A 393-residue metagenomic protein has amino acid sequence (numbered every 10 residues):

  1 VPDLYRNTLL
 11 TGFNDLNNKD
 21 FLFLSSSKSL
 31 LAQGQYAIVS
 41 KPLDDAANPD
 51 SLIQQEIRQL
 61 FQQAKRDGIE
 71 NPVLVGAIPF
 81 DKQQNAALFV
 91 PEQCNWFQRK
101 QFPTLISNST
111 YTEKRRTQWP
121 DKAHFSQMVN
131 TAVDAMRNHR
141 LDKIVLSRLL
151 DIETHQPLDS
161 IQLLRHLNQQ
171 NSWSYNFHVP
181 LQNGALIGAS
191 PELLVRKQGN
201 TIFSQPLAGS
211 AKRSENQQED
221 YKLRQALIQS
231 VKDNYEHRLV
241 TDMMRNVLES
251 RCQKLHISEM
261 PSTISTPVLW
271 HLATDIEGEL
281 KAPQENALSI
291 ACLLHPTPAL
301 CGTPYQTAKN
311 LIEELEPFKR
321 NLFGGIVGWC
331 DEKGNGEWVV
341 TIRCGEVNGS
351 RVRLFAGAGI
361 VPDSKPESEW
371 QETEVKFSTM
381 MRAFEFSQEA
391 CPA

Functional and structural regions predicted by a protein language model:
V1-K65, A77: An N-terminal JmjN-like helical accessory module and its immediate linker preceding a catalytic domain
K19-D20, P72-I78, F177-V179, N321-G328: A short glycine-rich, hydrophobically flanked beta-strand micro-motif that places a catalytic Asp/Glu for divalent metal
F21-S40, E153-Y235, S250-H256, L280 (+1 more regions): An anion-binding catalytic pocket shared by soluble metabolic enzymes
L22-L24, N138-R148, P180-L181, D242: ATP-grasp fold ATP-binding core
A32-G34, C94-A123, V129-N130, I152-E153 (+4 more regions): Contiguous alpha-helical scaffold segments within structured protein domains that host functional hotspots
D45-D159, Q253, E385-C391: Non-catalytic accessory segments adjacent to catalytic cores
G76, H139, V195, D242 (+3 more regions): A residue-level signal for conserved active-site and pocket-lining positions in enzyme catalytic cores
D275-A393: Conserved hydrophobic core element of enzyme catalytic domains
